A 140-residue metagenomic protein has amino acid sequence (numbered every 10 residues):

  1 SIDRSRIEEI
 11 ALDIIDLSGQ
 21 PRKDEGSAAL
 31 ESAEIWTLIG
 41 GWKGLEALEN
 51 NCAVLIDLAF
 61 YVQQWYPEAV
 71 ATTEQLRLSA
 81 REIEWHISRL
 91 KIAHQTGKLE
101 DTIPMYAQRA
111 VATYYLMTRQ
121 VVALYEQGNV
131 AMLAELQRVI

Functional and structural regions predicted by a protein language model:
S1-N51, Q63: N-terminal topogenic membrane-targeting module
L55-A59: Non-transmembrane amphipathic alpha-helical segments
F60-I140: Cytosol-/stroma-facing membrane-proximal "stalk/adaptor" domains immediately downstream of transmembrane anchors
